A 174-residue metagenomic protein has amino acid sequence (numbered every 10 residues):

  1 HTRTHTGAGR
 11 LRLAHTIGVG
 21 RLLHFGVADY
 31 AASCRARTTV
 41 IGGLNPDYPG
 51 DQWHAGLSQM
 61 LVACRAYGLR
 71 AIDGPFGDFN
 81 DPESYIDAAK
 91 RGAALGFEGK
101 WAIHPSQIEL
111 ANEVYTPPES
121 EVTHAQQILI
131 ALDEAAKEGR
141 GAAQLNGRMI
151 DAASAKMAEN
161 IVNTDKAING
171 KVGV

Functional and structural regions predicted by a protein language model:
H1-V174: Expand to "…catalyze enediolate/carbanion chemistry for C-C bond making/breaking, isomerization, decarboxylation
